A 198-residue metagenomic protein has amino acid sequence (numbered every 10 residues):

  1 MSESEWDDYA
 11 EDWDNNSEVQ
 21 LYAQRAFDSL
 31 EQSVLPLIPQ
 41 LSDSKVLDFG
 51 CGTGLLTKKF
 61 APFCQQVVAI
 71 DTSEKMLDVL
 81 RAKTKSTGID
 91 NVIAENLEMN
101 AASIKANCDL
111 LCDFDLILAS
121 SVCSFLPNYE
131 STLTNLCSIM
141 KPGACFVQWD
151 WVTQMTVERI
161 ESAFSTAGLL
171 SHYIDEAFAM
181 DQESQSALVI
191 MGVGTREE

Functional and structural regions predicted by a protein language model:
M1-S42, V79, A101-S103, T153-Q154: Conserved class I S-adenosyl-L-methionine
L47-F49, T53-S103: Class I SAM-dependent methyltransferase SAM/SAH-binding core
K105-I117: A short acidic, Gly/Pro-enriched loop at the edge of an enzyme's catalytic core that lines a small-molecule cofactor
D115-Y129: A short SAM/SAH-binding and catalytic strip from SAM-dependent methyltransferases
E130-P142: A short glycine-rich, Lys/Arg-flanked "PGG" loop and its adjoining helix->strand segment in the class I
G143-W151: Conserved beta-strand signature within the Rossmann-like core of class I S-adenosyl-L-methionine
Q154-G168: Short alpha-helix
L169-M180: Conserved S-adenosyl-L-methionine
